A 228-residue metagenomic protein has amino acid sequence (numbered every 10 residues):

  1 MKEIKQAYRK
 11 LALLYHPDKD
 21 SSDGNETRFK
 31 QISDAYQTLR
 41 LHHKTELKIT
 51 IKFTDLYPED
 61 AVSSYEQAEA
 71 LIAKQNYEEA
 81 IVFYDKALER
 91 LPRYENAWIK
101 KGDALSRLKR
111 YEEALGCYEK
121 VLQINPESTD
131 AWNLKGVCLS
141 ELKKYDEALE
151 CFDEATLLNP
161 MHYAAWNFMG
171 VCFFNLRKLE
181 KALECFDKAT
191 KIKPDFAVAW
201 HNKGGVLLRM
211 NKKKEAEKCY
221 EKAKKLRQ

Functional and structural regions predicted by a protein language model:
M1-Y15, G24-L47: J-domain helical core
L56-N96, K100-K109: Alpha-helical segment of the N-proximal tetratricopeptide repeat
A61, E95-N96, T129-D130, Y163-A164 (+1 more regions): Helix-start (N-cap) detector for alpha-helical repeat units in TPR-like alpha-solenoids, especially tetratricopeptide
